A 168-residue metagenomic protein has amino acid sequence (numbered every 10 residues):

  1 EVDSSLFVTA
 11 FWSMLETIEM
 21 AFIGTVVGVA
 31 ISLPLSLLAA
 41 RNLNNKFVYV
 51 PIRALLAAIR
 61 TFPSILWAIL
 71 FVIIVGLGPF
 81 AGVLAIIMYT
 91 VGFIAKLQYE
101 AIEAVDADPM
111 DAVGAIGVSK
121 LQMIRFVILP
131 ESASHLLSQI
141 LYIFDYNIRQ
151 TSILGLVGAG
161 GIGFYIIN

Functional and structural regions predicted by a protein language model:
E1-G24: Periplasmic/extracellular loop-to-transmembrane helix junction in inner-membrane transport proteins
V2-L6, A10, L43-V50, A54 (+4 more regions): Juxtamembrane loop-helix boundary motifs flanking transmembrane segments in multi-pass membrane proteins
W12-E19, L35-A68, L97-E100: Cytoplasmic-entry segments and transmembrane alpha-helices of multi-pass inner-membrane transporters
A21, T25-L33, L37, R41 (+5 more regions): Hydrophobic positions within alpha-helical transmembrane segments of bacterial inner-membrane proteins
A39-N44, F71, V75-L77, V157-G160: Short helix-capping/hinge motifs at transmembrane helix termini and TM-loop junctions
L56-I87: Generic hydrophobic transmembrane alpha-helix motif, especially the helices
I73, I148-N168: Glycine-rich helix-loop "coupling/hinge" segments at transmembrane-helix boundaries in multipass transporters
L77-I128, S134-Y146: Membrane-cytosol interface at the C-terminal ends of specific transmembrane alpha-helices in multi-pass membrane
